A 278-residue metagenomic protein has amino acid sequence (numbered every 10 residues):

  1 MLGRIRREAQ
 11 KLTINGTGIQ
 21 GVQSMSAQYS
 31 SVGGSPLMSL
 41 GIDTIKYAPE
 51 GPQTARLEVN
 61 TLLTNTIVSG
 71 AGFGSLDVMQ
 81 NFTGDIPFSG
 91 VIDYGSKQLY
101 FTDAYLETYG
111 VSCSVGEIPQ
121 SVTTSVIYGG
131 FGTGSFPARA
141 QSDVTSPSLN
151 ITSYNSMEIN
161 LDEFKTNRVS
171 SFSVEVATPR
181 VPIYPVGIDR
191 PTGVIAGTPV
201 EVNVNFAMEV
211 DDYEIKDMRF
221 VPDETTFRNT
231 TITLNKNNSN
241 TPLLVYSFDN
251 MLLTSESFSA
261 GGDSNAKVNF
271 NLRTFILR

Functional and structural regions predicted by a protein language model:
M1-R278: Signature of extracytoplasmic/envelope-associated structural regions
